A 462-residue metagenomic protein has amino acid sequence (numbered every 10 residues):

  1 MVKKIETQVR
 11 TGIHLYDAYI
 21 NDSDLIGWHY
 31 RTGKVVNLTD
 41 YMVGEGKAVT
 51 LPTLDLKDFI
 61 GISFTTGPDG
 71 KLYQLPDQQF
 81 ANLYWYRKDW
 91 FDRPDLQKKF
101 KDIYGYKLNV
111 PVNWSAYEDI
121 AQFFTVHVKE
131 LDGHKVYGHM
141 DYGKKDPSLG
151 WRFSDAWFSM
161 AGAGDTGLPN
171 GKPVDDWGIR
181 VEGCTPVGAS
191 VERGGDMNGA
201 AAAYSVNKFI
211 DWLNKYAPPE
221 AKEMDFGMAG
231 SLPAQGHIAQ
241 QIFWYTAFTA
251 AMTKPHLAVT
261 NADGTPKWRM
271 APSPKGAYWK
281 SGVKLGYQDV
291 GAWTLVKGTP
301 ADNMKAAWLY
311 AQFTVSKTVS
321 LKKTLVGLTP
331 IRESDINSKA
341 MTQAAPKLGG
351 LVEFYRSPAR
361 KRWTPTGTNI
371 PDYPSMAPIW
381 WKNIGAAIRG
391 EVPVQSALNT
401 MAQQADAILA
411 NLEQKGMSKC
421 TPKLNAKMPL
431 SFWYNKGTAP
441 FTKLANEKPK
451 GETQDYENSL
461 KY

Functional and structural regions predicted by a protein language model:
M1-D58, R93-D95, K99, A239-Q240 (+1 more regions): Extracytoplasmic "Venus flytrap"/periplasmic binding protein-like
M1-K4, V112-A116, E220-Q235: Short helix-initiation/N-cap motifs at beta->coil->alpha
N21-L25, F226, F243-T249, P272-P274 (+1 more regions): Beta->alpha turn/N-cap motifs
S23-L83, K267-S273, A445-L460: Hinge/lid segment of periplasmic solute-binding proteins
T66-K71, N214-P219, M228, I238 (+3 more regions): Extracytoplasmic/periplasmic substrate-recognition and gating elements
A116-Q122, M160-E223, R269, S273: Glycine-centered hinge/linker elements that transmit conformational signals in sensory and ligand-binding systems
Y204-K208, A301-T314, M376, A397-T400: Short amphipathic alpha-helical coupling segments at ligand-binding clamshell hinges and other catalytic/signaling
T265-K275, L325-I388, S418-K448, D455-E457 (+1 more regions): Long, aromatic- and glycine/proline-rich binding clefts that accommodate carbohydrate-like moieties
